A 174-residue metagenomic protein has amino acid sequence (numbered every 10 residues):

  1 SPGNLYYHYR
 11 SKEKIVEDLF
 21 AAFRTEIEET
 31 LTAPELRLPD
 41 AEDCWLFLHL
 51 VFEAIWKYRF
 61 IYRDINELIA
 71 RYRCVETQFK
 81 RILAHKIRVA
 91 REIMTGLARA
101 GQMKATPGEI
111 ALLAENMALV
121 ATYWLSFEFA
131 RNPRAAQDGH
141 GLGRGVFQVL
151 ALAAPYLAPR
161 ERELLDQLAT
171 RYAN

Functional and structural regions predicted by a protein language model:
S1-K14, D18: Helix-turn-helix
D18, T32-F60: Hydrophobic alpha-helical connector segments
A21-I27: Short, basic, alpha-helical segments at the C-terminal edge of helix-turn-helix-like DNA-binding modules
L31-E35, Y62-I69, L97-G101, E128-N132: Secondary-structure edge/capping motif, primarily at the C-terminal ends of alpha-helices and the immediately following
L36, D43, R71-Q78, I82 (+3 more regions): Non-transmembrane, amphipathic alpha-helical segments
I55-T77, R91-G96: Amphipathic alpha-helical segments used for helix-helix packing
C74-A100, A111-S126, G143-P155: Amphipathic alpha-helical packing segments from all-alpha helical-bundle domains
S126-N174: C-terminal peripheral helix-coil segments that are non-catalytic and often amphipathic
